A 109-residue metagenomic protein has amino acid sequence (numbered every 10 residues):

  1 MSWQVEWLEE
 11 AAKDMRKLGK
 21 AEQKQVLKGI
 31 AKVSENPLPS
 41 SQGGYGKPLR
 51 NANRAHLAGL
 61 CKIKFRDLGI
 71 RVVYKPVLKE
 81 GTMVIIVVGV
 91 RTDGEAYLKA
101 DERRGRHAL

Functional and structural regions predicted by a protein language model:
M1-K32: Arg/Lys-rich, positively charged N-terminal/basic patches that mediate binding to nucleic acids
E9, K13-G19, G43-L49, E102-L109: Charged, low-complexity, helix/coiled-coil-prone segments
K13, A58, K64-L109: Enriched for short, Lys/Arg-rich terminal
G19-E22, I30, S34-P37, D67 (+2 more regions): Generic secondary-structure microfeatures
E35-K64: A short, surface-exposed loop/turn module that caps and links secondary-structure elements
